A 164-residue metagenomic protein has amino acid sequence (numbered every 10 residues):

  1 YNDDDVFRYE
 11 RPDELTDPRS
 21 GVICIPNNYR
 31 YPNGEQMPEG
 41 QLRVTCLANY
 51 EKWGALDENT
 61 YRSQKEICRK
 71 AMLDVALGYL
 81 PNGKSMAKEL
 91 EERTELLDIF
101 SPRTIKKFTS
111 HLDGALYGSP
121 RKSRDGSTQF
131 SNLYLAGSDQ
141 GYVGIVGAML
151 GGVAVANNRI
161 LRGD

Functional and structural regions predicted by a protein language model:
Y1-E35: Mid-domain catalytic core of redox enzymes that form a hydrophobic substrate pocket/lid adjacent to a catalytic redox
D4, N27-R30, L47-E51, Q140-G141: Short, glycine-/Ser/Thr-/acidic-enriched flexible segments
T16, Q36, T60-F100: Flavin-binding catalytic cores
P18-S20, E39-Q41, F130-S131: Active-site lining segments that contact anionic ligands and/or coordinate catalytic metals
Y31-E39, R124-Q129: Short glycine/proline-enriched loop/turn "hinge" motifs that connect secondary-structure elements and lie
G34-K70: Glycine-rich, aromatic-lined ligand/substrate-binding cores of catalytic and carbohydrate-binding domains
L80-Y142: A glycine-rich dinucleotide-binding beta-alpha-beta segment and adjacent secondary-structure elements that constitute
F130, A136-G163: A conserved FAD-binding loop/helix module that cradles the flavin
